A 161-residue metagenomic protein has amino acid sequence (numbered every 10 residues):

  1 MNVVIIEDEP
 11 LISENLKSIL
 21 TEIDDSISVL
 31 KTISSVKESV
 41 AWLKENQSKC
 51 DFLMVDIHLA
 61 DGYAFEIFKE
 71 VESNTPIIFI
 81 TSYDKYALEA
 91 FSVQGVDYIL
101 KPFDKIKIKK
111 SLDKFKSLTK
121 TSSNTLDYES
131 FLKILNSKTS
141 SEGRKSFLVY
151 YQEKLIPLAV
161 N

Functional and structural regions predicted by a protein language model:
M1-V3: Extreme N-terminal starter segment of soluble prokaryotic enzymes
E7: Conserved acidic carboxylate
P10-E14, A87: Charged phosphotransfer/docking patches of two-component systems
E14-T21: Charged docking surfaces used in two-component/phosphorelay signaling
K17, T32-F52: Acidic, metal-coordinating helix/loop segments flanking the phosphotransfer/catalytic sites of two-component signaling
E22, C50-F131: CheY-like receiver
D24-K31: A generic structural motif
S117-N161: Conserved binding/recognition cores within well-folded domains
